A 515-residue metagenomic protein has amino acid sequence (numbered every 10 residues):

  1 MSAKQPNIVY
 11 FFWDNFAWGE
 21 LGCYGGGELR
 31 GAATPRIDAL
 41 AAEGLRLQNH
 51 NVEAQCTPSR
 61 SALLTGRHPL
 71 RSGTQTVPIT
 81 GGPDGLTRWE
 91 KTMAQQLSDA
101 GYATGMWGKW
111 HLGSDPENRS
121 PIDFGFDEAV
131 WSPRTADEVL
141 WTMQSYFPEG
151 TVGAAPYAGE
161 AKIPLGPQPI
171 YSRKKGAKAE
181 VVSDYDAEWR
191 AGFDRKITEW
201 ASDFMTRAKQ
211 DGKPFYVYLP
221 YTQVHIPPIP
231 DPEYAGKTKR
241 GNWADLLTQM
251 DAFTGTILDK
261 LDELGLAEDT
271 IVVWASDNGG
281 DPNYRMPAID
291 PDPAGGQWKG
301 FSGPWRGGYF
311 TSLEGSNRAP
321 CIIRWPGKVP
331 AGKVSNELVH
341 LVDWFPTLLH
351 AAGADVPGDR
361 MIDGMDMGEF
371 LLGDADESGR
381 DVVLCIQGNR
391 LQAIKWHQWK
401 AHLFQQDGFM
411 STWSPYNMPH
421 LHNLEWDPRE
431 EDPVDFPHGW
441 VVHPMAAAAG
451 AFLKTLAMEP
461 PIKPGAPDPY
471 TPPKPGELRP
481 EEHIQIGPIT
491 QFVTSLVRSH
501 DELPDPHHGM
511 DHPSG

Functional and structural regions predicted by a protein language model:
M1-P415, P419, L424, P428-G515: Formylglycine-dependent sulfatase
